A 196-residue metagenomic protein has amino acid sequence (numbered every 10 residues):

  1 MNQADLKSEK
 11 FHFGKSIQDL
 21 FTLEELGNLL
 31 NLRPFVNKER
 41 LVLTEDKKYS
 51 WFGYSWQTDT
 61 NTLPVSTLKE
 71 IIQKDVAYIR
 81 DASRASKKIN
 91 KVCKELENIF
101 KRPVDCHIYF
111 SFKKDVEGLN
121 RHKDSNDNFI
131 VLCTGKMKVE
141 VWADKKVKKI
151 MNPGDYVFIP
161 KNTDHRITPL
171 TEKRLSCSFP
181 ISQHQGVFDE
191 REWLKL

Functional and structural regions predicted by a protein language model:
M1-K38: An N-terminal JmjN-like helical accessory module and its immediate linker preceding a catalytic domain
N2-Q3, D19, L43-D155, T163-L196: Active-site region of the double-stranded beta-helix
F158: Conserved beta-strand-loop-short alpha-helix elements that form and flank the Mn2+/Mg2+-coordinating active site
